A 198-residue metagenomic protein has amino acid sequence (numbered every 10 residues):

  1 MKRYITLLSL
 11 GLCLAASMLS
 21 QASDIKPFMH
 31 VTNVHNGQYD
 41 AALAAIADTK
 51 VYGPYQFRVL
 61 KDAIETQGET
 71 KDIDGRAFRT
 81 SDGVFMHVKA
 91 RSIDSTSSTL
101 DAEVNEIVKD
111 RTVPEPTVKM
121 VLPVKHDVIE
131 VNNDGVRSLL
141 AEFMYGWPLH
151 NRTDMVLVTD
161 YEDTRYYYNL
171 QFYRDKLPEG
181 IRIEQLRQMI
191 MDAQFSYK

Functional and structural regions predicted by a protein language model:
M1-L8: Bacterial N-terminal signal peptides that target proteins for export
S9-S17: Bacterial N-terminal signal peptides
L19-F85, K125, L149-H150, E162 (+1 more regions): N-terminal targeting sequences that direct proteins away from the cytosol to non-cytosolic compartments
K61-A63, D82, A90-S92, V104 (+3 more regions): A mature extracytoplasmic/lumenal domain signature
Q67, V104, V108-K119, I190-Y197: Sec/Tat-exported extracytoplasmic proteins
Q67, V88-R91, V124-V131: Short amphipathic beta-strand and strand-loop transition segments with alternating hydrophobic
D74-E106: A short acidic-to-branched-hydrophobic micro-motif
K109-Y161: Signature of long, low-cysteine stretches enriched in small and polar/charged residues
